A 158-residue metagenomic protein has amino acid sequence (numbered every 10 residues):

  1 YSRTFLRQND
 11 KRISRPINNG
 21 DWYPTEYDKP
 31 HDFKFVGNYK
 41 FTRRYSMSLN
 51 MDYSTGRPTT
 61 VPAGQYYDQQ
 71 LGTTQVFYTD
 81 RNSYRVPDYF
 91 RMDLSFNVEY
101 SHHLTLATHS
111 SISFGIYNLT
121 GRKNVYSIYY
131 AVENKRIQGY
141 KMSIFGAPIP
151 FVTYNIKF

Functional and structural regions predicted by a protein language model:
Y1-A63: Gram-negative outer-membrane beta-barrel transporters
L6, N18, F77-T79, G115 (+1 more regions): Intrinsic disorder/low-complexity signature
N9-N18, Q70-Y78, A131-R136: Flexible, solvent-exposed coil segments and beta strand-coil junctions, predominantly the extracellular/periplasmic
N18-P24, T79-S83, I137-M142: Extracellular loop and loop/strand-boundary signature of outer-membrane beta-barrel proteins
T25-P30, Y84-F90, I144-G146: Short sequence motifs at beta-strands and strand-loop junctions characteristic of Gram-negative outer-membrane
R44, Y53-G72, R91-D93, N97-F158: C-terminal beta-signal and adjacent terminal beta-strands/loops of Gram-negative outer-membrane beta-barrel proteins
F77-R91, F158: Outer-membrane beta-barrel transmembrane domain signature
